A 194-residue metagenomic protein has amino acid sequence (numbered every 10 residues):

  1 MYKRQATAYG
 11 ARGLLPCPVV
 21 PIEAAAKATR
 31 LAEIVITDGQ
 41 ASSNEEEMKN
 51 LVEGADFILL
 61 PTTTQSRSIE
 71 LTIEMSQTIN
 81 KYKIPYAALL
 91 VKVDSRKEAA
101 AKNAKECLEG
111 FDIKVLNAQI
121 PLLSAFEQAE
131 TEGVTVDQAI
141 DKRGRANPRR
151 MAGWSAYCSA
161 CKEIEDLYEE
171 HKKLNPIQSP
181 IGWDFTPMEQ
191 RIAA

Functional and structural regions predicted by a protein language model:
M1-Q5: Conserved small/polar residues in nucleotide/adenosyl-binding loops
V19-R30: Short acidic low-complexity segments
A28-M48: Switch II (G3) loop of P-loop NTPases
N44-Q65: Inter-motif core of Ras-like GTPase G domains
I69-S95: Conserved C-terminal guanine-recognition region of P-loop GTPase G domains, centered on the G4
K105-I140: Beta-strand-loop-alpha "switch" segments that mediate conformational coupling across diverse proteins
E130-W154, C158: C-terminal boundary of histidine-terminating zinc-finger modules
M151-A194: Charged phosphate-binding loop/patch that engages nucleotide di/tri-phosphates or the phosphate backbone of nucleic
